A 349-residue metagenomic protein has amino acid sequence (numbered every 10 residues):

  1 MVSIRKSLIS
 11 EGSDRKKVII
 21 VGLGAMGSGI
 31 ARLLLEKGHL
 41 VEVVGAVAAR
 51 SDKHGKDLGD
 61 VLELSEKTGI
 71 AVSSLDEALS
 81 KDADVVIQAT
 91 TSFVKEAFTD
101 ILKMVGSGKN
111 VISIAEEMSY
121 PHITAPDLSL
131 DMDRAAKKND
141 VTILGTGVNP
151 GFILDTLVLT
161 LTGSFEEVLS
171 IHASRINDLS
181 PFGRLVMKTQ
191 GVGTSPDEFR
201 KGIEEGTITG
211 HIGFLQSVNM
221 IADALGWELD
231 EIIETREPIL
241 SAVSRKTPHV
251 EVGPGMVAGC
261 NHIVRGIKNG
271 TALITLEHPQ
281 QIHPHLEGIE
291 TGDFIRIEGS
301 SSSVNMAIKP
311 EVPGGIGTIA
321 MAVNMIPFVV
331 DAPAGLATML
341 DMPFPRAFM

Functional and structural regions predicted by a protein language model:
V2-L62: N-terminal Rossmann-like dinucleotide-binding module
V21, T162-E287, T291-D293, A307 (+1 more regions): Active-site-lining helix/loop region of Rossmann-like oxidoreductase modules
R50-K81: Conserved N-terminal Rossmann-fold NAD(P) cofactor-binding segment
L79-V85, V94-E116: Rossmann-fold NAD(P) dinucleotide-binding segment
T90-T91, E277: Short glycine-/small-residue-rich Rossmann-like dinucleotide-binding loops
T91, K109, A115-S119, V148-N149 (+1 more regions): Short, ordered loop/turn segments at secondary-structure junctions
E116-D140: Rossmann-fold NAD(P)-binding glycine/threonine-rich loop
I282-M349: C-terminal helical cap and adjacent loop that interface with cofactors, partners, or active-site loops
